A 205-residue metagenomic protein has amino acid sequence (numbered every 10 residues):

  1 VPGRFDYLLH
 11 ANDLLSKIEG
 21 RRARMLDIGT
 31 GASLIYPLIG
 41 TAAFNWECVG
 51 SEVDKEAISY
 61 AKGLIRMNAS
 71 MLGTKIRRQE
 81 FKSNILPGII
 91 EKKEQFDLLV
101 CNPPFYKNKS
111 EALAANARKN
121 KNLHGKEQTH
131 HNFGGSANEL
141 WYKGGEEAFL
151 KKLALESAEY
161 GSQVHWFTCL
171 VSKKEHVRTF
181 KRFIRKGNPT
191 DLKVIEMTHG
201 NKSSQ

Functional and structural regions predicted by a protein language model:
V1-I18: S-adenosyl-L-methionine
G20-A32, V49: Conserved class I S-adenosyl-L-methionine
G20-R22, N45, Q95-F96, V164: A general structural motif
A32-W46: Conserved SAM-binding loop of SAM-dependent methyltransferases across substrates and taxa, primarily the Class I
V53-K55, M67-V194: S-adenosylmethionine
I58: Mixed-charge (Asp/Glu-Lys/Arg
A61-K62: Conserved SAM-binding loop
G200-Q205: Helix-rich interaction surfaces within compact, conserved domain-sized segments that mediate assembly or partner
